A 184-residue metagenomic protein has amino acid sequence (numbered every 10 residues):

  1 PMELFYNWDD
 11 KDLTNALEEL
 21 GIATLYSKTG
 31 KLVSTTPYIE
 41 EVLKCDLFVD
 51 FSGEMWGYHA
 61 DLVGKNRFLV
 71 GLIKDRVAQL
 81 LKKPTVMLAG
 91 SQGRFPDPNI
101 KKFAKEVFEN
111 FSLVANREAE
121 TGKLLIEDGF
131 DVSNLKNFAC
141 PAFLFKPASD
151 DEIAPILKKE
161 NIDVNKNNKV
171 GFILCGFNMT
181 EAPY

Functional and structural regions predicted by a protein language model:
P1-Y184: Active-site anion-handling motifs in enzyme catalytic cores
